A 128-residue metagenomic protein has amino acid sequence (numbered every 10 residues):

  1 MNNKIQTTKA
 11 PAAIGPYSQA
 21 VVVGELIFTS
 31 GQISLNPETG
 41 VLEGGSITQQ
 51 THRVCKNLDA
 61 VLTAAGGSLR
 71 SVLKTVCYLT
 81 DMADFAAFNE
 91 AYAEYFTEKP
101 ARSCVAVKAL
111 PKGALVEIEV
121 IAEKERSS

Functional and structural regions predicted by a protein language model:
N2-S128: Short, polar/acidic, helix-capping and beta-turn segments at strand->helix junctions that line the mouths
